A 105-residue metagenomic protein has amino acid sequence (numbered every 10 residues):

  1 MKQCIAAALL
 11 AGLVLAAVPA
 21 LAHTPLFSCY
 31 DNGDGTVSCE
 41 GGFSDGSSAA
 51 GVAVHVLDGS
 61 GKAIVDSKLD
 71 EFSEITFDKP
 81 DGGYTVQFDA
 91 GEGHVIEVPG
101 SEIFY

Functional and structural regions predicted by a protein language model:
M1-I5: Bacterial Sec-dependent N-terminal signal peptides
A7-A16: Bacterial N-terminal signal peptides
A20-V37, S60, P99-F104: Beta-strand-rich domain onsets/edges
G41-D45: Short solvent-exposed capping/turn motifs at the termini of beta-strands
A50-V52, Y84: Short beta-strand/loop motifs in extracellular/secreted proteins, especially within beta-sandwich accessory domains
A53-D66: Short amphipathic beta-strand segments in non-cytosolic proteins
K68-F77: Glycine-centered loop-to-beta-strand initiation motif
G82-H94: Short, aromatic- and glycine-rich surface loops/edge beta-strands on solvent-exposed regions
